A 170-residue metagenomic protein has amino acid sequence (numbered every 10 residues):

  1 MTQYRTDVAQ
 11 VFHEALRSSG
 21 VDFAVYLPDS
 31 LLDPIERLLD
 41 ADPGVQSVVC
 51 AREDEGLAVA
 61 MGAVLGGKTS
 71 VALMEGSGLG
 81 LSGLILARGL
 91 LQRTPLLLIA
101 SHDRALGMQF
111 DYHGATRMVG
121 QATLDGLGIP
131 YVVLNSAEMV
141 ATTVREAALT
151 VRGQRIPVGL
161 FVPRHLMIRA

Functional and structural regions predicted by a protein language model:
M1-A170: Thiamine diphosphate
